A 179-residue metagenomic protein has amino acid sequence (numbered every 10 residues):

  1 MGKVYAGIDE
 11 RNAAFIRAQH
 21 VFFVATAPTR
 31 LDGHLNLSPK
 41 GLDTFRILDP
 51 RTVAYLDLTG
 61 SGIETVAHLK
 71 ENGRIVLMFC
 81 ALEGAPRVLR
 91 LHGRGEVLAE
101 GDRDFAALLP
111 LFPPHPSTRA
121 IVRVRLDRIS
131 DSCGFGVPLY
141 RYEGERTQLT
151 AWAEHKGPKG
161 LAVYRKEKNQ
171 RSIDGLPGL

Functional and structural regions predicted by a protein language model:
M1-L179: Binding-site signature for planar aromatic cofactors or substrates
